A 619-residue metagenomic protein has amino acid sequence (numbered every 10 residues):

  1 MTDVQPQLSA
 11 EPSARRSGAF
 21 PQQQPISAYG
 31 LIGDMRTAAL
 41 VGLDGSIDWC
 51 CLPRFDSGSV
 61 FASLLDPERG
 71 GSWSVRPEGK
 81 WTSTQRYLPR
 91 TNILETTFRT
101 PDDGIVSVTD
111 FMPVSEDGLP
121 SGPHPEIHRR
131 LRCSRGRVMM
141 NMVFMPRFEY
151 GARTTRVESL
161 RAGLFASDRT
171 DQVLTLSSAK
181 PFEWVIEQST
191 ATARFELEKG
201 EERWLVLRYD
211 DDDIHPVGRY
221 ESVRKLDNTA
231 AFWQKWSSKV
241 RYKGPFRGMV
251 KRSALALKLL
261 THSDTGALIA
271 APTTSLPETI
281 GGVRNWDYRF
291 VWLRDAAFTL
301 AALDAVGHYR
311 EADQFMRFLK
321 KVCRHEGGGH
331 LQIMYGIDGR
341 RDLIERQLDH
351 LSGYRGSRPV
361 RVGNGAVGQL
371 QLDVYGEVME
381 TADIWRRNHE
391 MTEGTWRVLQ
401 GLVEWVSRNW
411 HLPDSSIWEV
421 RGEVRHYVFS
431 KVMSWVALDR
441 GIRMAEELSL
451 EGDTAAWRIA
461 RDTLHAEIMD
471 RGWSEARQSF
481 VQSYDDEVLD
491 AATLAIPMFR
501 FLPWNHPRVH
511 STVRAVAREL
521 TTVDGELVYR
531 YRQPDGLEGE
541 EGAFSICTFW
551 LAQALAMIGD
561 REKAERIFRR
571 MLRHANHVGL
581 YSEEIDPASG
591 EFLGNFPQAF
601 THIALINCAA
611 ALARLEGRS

Functional and structural regions predicted by a protein language model:
M1-S619: Acidic, mature catalytic/reactive cores of soluble proteins
